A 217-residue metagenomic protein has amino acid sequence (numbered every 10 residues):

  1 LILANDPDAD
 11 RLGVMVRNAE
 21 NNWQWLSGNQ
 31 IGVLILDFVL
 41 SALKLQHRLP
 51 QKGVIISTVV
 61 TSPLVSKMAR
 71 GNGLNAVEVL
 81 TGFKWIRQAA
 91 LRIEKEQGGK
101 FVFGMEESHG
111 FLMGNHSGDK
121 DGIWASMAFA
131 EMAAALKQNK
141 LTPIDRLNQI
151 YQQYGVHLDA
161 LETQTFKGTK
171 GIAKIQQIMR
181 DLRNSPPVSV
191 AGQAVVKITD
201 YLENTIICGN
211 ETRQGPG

Functional and structural regions predicted by a protein language model:
L1, N21-Q24, A42-L43, H47-G217: Phosphate-binding and adjacent anionic-ligand microenvironments
L1-G13: N-terminal small/polar loop signature for handling phosphorylated ligands or for N-terminal nucleophile
D10-Q30: Short Gly/Thr/Asp-enriched flexible loops that form oxyanion-binding sites at enzyme active sites
S27-L40: Catalytic or ion-translocation cores adjacent to nucleophile or general acid/base/metal-coordination motifs in diverse
